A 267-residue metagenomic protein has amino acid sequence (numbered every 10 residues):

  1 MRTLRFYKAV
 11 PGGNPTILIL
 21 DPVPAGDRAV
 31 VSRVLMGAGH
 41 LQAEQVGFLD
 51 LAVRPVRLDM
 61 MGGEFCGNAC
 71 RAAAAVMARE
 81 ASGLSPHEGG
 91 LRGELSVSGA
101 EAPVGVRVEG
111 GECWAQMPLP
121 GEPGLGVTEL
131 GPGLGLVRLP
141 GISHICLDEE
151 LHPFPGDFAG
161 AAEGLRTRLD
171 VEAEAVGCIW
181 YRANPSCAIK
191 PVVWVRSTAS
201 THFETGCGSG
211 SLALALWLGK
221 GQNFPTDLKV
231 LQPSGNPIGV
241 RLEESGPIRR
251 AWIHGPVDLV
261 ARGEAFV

Functional and structural regions predicted by a protein language model:
M1-G111, S143-V267: A glycine-rich beta-to-alpha transition motif near the start of alpha/beta enzyme domains, typified by
A115-F158: Surface-exposed beta-loop interaction hotspot
